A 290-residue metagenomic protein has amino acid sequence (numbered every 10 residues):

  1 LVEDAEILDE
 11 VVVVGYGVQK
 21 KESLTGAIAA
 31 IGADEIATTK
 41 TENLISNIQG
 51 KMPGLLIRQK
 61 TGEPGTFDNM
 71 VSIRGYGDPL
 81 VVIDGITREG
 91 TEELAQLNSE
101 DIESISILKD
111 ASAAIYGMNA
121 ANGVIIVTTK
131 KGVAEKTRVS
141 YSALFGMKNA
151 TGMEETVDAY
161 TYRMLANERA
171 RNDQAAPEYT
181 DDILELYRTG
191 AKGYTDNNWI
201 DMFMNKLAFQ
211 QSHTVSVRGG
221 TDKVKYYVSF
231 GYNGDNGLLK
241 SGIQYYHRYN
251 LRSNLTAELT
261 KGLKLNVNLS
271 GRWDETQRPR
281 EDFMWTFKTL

Functional and structural regions predicted by a protein language model:
L1-R252, A257-N266: Short, small/polar-rich motifs associated with maturation and membrane association, primarily at protein termini
L184, T189-T195, R272, Q277-L290: Acidic/polar loop-and-plug regions of large Gram-negative outer-membrane beta-barrel proteins
L269: Cationic-aromatic interfacial patches
